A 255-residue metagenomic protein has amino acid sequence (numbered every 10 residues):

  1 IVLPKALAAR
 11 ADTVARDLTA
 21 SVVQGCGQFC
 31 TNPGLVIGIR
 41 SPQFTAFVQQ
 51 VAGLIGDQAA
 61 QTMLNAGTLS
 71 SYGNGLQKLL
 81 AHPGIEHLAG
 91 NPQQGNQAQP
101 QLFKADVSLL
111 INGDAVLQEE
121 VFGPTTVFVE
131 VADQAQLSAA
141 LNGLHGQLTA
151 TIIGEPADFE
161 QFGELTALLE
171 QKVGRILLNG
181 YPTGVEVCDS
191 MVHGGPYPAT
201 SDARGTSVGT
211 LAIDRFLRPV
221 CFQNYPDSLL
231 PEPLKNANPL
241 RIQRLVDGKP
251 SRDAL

Functional and structural regions predicted by a protein language model:
I1-R40, E86: Conserved NAD(P)+-binding/catalytic subdomain of aldehyde/semialdehyde dehydrogenases
P4-R10, L76-Q77, P100-Q101, T166-A167 (+1 more regions): Short, surface-exposed amphipathic charged segments that create phosphate/polyanion-binding patches used for binding
K5, D17-G25, G53-Q61, L79-H82 (+2 more regions): Change "in soluble alpha/beta enzymes" to "in soluble alpha/beta proteins
A8-A11, F44, D133-A135, F159: Residues at or immediately preceding the N-termini of alpha-helices
R16, G38-L148: NAD(P)-dependent aldehyde/semialdehyde dehydrogenase
C26-F29, A60-S70, E86-N91, T151-I153 (+2 more regions): Flexible, glycine/charged-enriched surface loops at secondary-structure junctions
G95, Q134-P233, P250: C-terminal core of ALDH-fold dehydrogenases
P231-L255: Extended hydrophobic packing segments that form well-structured cores
